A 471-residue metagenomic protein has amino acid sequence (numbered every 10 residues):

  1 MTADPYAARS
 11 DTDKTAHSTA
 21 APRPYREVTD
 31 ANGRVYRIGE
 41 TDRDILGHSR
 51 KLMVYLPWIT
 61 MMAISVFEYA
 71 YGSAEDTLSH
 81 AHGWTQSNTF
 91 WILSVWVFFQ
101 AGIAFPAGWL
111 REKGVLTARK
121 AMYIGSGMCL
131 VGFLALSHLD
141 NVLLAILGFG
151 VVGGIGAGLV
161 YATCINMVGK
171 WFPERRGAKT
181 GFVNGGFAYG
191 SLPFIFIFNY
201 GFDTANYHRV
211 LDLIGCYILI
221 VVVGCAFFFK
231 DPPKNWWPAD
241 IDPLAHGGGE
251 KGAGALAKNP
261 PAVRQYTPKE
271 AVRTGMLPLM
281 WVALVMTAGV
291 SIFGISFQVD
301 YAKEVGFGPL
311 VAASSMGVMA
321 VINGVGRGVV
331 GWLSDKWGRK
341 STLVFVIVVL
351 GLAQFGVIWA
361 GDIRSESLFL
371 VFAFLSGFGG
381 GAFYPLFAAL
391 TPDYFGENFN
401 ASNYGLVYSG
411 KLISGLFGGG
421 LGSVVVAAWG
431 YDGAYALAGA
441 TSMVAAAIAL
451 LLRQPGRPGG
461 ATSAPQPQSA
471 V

Functional and structural regions predicted by a protein language model:
T2-T60, I64-S65, Q265-P278: Cytosolic juxtamembrane N-terminal segment immediately preceding the first transmembrane helix of multi-pass
Y71-L78, K269-V330: Extracytoplasmic gate region of multi-pass secondary transporters
L78-S79, L110-E112, P193-A205, A302-K303 (+2 more regions): Interfacial helix-cap and linker-helix signal at transmembrane-aqueous boundaries of multi-pass secondary transporters
I103-T117, R327-G338, V426: Helix-to-loop junctions at the C-terminal end of transmembrane segments in multipass secondary transporters
G127-D140, V349-D362: C-terminal ends and interior cores of transmembrane alpha-helices in multi-pass membrane transporters/permeases
G132, L144-L159, V285, L368-A382: Hydrophobic core of transmembrane alpha-helices in multi-pass small-molecule transporters, especially MFS/SLC-type
G158-F172, A382-F395: Intracellular juxtamembrane helix-capping segments at the cytosolic ends of symmetry-related transmembrane helices
F187-W236: Helix-loop-helix hairpin linking two adjacent transmembrane segments in secondary transporters
